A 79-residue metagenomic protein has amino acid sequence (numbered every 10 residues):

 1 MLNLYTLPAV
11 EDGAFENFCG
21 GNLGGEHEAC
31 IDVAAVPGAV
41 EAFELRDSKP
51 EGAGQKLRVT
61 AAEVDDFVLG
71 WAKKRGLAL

Functional and structural regions predicted by a protein language model:
M1-G24: Negatively charged, low-complexity tracts enriched in Asp/Glu with abundant Ser/Thr
N17-L69: A short, structured beta-strand/loop element
G70-R75: A short alpha-helix/helix-coil micro-patch that ends at or immediately precedes a cysteine
